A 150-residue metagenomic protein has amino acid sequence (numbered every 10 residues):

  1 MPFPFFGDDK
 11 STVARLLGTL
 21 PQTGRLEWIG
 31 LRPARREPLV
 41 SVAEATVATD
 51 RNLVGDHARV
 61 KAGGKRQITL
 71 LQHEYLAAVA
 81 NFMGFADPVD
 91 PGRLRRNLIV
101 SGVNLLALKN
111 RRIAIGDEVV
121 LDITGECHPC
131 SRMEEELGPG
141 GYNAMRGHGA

Functional and structural regions predicted by a protein language model:
M1-A150: Metal-cofactor-dependent catalytic cores
